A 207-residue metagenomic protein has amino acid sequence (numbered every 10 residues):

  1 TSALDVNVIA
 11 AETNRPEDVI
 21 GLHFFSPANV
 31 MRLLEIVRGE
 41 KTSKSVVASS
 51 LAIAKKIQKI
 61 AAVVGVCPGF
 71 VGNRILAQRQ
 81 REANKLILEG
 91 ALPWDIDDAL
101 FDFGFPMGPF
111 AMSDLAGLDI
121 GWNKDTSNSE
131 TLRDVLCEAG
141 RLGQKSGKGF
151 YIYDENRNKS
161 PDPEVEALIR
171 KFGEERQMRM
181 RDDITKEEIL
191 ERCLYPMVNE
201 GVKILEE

Functional and structural regions predicted by a protein language model:
T1-E207: N-terminal glycine-rich phosphate-binding loop for ADP-containing cofactors
